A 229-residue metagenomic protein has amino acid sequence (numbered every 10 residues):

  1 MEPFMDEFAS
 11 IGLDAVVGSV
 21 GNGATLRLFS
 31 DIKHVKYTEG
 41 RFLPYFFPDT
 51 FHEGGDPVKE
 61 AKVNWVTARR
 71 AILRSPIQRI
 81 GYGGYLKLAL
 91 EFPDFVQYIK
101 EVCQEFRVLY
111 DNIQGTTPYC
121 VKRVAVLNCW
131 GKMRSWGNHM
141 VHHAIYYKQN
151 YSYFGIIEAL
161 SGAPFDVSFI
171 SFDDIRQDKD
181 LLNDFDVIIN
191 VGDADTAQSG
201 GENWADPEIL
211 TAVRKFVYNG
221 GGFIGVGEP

Functional and structural regions predicted by a protein language model:
M1-N150: Hydrophobic targeting/anchoring helices
I145-P229: Helical hinge/lid and interdomain linker segments adjacent to catalytic or ligand-binding clefts that mediate domain
